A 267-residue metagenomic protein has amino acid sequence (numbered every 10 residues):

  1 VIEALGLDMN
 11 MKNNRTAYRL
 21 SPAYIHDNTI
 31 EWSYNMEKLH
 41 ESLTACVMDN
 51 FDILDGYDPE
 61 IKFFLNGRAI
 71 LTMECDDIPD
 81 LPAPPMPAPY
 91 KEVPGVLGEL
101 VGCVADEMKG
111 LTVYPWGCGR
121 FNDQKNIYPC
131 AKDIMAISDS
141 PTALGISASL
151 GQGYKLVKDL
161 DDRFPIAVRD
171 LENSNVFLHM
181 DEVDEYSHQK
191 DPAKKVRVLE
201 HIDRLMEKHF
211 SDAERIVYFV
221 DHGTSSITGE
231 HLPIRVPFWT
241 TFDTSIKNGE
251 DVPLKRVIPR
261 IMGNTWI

Functional and structural regions predicted by a protein language model:
V1-I267: Feature captures the catalytic ectodomains and active-site-proximal regions of enzymes that hydrolyze or transfer
